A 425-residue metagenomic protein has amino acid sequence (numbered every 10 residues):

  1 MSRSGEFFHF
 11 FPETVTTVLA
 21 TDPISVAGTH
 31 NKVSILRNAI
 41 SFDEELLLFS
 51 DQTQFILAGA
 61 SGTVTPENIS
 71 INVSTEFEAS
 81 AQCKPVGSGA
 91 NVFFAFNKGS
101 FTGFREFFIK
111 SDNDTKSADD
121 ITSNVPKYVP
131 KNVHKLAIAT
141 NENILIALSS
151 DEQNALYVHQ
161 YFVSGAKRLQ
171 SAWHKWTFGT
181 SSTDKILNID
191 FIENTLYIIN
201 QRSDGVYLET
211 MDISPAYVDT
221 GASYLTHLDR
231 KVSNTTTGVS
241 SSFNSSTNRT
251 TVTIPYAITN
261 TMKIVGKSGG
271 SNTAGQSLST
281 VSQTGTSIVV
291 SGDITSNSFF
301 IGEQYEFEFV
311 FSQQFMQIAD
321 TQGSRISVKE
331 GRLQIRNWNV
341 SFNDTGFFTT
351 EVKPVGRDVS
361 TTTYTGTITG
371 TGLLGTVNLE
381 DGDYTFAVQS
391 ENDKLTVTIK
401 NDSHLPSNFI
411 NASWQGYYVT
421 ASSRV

Functional and structural regions predicted by a protein language model:
M1-D22, L57-T65: Beta-propeller domains
F8-E13, S61-S70, T102, F108-S111 (+1 more regions): Short secondary-structure boundary/capping segments
A20-S41, V73-A90, P126-A137, T180-L187: Short coil-to-beta transitions that initiate beta-strands within beta-rich domains
S34, K98-V425: Beta-sheet repeat architectures centered on beta-propellers
N38, E44-L47, Q52-F55, K84 (+4 more regions): Beta-sheet entry/capping signal
F55-I56, Y157: WD40 beta-propeller blade core
A60-S80, Y305-S324: A short, polar beta-strand/turn micro-motif
S61-S100, F104-R105: Catalytic or ion-translocation cores adjacent to nucleophile or general acid/base/metal-coordination motifs in diverse
